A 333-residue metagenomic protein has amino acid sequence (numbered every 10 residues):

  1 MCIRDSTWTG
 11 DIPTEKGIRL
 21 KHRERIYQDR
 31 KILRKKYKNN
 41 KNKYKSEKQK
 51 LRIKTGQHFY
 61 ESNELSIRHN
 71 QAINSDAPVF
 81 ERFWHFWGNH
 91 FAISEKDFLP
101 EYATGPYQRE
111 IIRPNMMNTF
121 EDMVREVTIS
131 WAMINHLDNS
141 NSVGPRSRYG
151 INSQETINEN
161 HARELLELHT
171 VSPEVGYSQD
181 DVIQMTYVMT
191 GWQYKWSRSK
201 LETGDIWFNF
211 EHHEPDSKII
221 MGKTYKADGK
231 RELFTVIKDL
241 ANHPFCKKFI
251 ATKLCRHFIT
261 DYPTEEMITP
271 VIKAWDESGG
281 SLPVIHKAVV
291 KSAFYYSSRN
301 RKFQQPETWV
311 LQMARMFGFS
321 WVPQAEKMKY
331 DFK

Functional and structural regions predicted by a protein language model:
R4-R52, A103-R109, R113-K333: His/Asp/Glu-rich metal/cofactor-coordinating catalytic motifs and the adjacent surface-exposed loops that frame enzyme
Q49-G56, Y60-E81, H85: Structured, charged N-terminal subsegments at the starts of enzyme catalytic cores and at intra-chain domain/subunit
G56-Q57, N70-S75, E95-P100, I111 (+2 more regions): Short coil/turn segments at secondary-structure boundaries
V79, F83, E95-A103, N135-D138: Short, flexible active-site-proximal loops enriched in glycine and acidic residues
H90-F91: Residues forming anionic-ligand binding surfaces in small-molecule and nucleic-acid pockets of primarily soluble enzymes
